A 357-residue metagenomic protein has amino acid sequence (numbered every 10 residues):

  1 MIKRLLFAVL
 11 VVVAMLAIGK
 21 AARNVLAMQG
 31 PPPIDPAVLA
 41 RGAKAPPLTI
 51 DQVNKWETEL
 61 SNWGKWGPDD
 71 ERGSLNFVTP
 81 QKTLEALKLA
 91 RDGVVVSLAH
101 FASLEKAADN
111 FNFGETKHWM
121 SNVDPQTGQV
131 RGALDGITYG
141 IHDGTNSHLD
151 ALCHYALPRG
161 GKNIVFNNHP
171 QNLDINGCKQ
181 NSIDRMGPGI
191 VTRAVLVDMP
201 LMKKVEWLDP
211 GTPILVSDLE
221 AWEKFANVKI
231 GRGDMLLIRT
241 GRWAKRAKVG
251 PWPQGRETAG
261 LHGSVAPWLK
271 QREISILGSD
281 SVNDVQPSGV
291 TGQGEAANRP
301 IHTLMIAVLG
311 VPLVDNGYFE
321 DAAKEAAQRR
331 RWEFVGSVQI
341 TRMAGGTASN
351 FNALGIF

Functional and structural regions predicted by a protein language model:
M1-R4: Positively charged n-region of N-terminal signal peptides that target proteins for export
A8-A17: Bacterial N-terminal signal peptides
R23-F357: Active-/binding-site microenvironments in catalytic and ligand-binding cores
